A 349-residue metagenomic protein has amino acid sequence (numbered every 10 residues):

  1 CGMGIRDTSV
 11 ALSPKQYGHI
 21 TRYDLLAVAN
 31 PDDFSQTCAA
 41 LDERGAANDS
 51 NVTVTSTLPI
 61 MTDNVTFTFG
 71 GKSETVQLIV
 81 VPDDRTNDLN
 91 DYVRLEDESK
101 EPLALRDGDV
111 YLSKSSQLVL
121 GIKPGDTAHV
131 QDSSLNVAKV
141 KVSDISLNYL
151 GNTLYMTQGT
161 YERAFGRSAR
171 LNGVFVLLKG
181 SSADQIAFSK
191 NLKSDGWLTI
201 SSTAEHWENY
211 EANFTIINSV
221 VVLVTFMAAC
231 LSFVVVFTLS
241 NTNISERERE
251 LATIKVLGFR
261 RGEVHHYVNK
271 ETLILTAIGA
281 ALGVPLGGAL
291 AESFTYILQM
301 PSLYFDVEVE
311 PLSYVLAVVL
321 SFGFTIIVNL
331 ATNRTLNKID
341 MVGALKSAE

Functional and structural regions predicted by a protein language model:
C1-Y23, S35, N241: Alpha-helical transmembrane segments
I5, S9-S13, N191-L231, T242-E246 (+1 more regions): Peri-transmembrane interface segments
K15-Q16, E43-T127, K139-K141, I145: Short beta-strand boundary microenvironments
I20-T21, A104-L105, I145-S182, A204: Small-residue transmembrane helix packing/gating motifs
D24-N30, S116-Q117, S143-I145, S168-S201: A short beta-strand structural signal in non-transmembrane regions
N218-T238, L275-G283, S313-A317, S321 (+1 more regions): Alpha-helical transmembrane segments of integral membrane proteins
V234-I274: Interfacial "coupling" helices/loops that link adjacent transmembrane helices in transporter permeases
H266-Y267, A280-G343: Short helix-loop junctions at transmembrane helix boundaries
